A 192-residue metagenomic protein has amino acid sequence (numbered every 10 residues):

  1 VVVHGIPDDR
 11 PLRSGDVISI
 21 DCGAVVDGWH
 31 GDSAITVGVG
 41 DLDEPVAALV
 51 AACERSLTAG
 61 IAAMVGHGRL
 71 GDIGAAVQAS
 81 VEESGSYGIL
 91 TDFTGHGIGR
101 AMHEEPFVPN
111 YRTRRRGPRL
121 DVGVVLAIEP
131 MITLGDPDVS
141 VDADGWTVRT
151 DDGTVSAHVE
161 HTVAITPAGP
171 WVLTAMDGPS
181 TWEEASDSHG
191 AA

Functional and structural regions predicted by a protein language model:
V1-A192: Active-site neighborhoods and metal-handling regions in enzymes and metal-associated proteins
